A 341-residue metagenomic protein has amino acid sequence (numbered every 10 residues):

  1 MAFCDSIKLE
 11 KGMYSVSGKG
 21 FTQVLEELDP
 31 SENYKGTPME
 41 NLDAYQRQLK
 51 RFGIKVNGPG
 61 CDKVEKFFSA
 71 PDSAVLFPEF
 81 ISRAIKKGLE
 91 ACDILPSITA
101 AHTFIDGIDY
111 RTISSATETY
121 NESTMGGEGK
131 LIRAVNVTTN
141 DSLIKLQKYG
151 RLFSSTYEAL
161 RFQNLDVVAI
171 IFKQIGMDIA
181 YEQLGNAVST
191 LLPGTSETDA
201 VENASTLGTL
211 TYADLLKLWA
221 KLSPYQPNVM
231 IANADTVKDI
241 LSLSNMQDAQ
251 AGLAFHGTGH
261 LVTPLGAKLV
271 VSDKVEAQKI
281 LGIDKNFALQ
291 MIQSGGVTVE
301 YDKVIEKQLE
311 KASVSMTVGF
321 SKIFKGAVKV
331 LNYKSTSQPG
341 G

Functional and structural regions predicted by a protein language model:
M1-S73, S337-G341: Intrinsically disordered, low-complexity terminal tails
A2, M246-G341: Sequence/fold signature of self-assembling virion shell proteins
K63-Y149: Assembly/oligomerization interface modules of large self-assembling protein complexes
N121-S123, Q163-N164, D239-L241, K322: Short helix/loop capping segments that flank catalytic or ligand/cofactor-binding pockets
T139, D214-L218, G296-V299: Glycine-rich, charged/polar anion/phosphate-binding loops that engage phosphate groups from diverse ligands
Y149-L222, Y333-G341: Alpha-helical scaffold segments that mediate packing/assembly in large oligomeric complexes
T156, A232-T236, D284, I323-F324: Helix N-cap / beta->alpha transition motif
P193-L261: Extended, solvent-exposed, turn-rich assembly/linker loops in the middle of proteins
